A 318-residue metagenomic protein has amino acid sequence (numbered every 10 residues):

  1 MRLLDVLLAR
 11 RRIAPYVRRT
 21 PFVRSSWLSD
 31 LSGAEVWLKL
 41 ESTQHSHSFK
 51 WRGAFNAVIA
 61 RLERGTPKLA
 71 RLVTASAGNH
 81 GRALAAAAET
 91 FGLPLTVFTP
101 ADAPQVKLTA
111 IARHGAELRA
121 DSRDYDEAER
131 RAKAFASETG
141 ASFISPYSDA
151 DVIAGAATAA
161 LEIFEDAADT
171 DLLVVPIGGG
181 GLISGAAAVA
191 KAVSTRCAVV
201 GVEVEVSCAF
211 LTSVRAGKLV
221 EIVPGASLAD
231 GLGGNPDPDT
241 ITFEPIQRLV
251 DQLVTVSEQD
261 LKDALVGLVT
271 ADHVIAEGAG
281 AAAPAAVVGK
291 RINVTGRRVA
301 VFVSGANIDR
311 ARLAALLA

Functional and structural regions predicted by a protein language model:
M1-A318: PLP-dependent amino-acid enzyme catalytic core
